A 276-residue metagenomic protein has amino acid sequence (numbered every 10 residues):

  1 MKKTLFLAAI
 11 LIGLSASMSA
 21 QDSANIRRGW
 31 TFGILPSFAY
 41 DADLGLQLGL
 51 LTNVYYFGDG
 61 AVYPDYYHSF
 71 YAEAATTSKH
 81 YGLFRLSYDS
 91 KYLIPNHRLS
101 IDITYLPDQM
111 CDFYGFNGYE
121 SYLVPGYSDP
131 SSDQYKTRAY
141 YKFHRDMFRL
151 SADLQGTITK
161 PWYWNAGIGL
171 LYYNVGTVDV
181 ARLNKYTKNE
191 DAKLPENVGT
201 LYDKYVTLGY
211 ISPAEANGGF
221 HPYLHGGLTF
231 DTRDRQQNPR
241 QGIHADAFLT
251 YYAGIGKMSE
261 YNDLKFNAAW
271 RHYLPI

Functional and structural regions predicted by a protein language model:
T4-L14: Sec-dependent N-terminal signal peptides
A16-A20: Sec/Tat signal peptide C-region and signal peptidase I cleavage site
D22, A39, D102-T104, C111-I276: Transmembrane beta-strand segments of outer-membrane beta-barrel domains in Gram-negative and organellar OMPs
A24-R28, A42, Y55-P64, K91-I94 (+1 more regions): Outer-membrane beta-barrel pore proteins
I26-F32, L44-L48, P64-F70, G82 (+5 more regions): Outer-envelope beta-barrel architecture signal
F32-A42, Y71-T77: Short strand-turn segments of transmembrane beta-barrel domains in outer membranes, especially the first one or two
L48-G60, F84-I94, F230, F266-P275: Feature captures outer-membrane beta-barrel proteins of Gram-negative bacteria and organelles
V62-Y63, A74-P107: Glycine-rich, N-terminal phosphate-binding loop and its surrounding beta-alpha-beta segment
